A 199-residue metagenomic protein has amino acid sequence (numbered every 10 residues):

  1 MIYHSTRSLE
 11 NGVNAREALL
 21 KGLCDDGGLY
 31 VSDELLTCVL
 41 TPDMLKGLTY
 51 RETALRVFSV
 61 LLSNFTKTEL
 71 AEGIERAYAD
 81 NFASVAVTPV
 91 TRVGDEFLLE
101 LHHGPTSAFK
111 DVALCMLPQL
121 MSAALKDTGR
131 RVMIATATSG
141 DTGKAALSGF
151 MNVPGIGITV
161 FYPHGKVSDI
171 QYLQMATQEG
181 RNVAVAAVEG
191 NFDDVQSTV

Functional and structural regions predicted by a protein language model:
M1-V199: PLP-dependent amino-acid enzyme catalytic core
